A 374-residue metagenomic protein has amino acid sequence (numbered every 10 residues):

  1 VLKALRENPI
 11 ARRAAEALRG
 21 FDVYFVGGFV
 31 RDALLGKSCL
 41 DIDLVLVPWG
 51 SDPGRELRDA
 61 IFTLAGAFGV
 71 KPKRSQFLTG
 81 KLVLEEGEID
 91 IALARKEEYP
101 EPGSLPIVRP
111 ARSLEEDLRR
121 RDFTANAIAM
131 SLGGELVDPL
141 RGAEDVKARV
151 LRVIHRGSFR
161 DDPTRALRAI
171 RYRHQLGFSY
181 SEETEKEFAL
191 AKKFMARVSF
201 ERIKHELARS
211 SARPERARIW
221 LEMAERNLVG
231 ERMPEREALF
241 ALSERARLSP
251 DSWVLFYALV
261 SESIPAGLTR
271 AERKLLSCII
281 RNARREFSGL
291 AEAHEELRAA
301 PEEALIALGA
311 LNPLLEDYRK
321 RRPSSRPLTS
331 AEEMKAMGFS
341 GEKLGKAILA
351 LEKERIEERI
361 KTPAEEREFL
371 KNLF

Functional and structural regions predicted by a protein language model:
V1-F374: Catalytic cores of the polymerase beta-like nucleotidyltransferase superfamily and closely associated nucleotide
